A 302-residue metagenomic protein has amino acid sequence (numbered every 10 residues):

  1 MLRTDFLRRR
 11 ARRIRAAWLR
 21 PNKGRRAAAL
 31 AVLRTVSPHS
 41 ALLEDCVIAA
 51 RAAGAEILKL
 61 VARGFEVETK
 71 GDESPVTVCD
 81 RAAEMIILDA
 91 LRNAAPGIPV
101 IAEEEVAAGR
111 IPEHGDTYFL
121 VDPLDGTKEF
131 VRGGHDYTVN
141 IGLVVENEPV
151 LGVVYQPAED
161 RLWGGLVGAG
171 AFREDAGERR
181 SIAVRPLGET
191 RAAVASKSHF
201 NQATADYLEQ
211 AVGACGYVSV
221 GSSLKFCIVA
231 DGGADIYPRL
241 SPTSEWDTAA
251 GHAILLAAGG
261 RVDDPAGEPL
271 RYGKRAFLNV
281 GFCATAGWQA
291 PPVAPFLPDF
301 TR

Functional and structural regions predicted by a protein language model:
M1-A11: Extreme N-terminal basic, low-complexity initiation segments that serve as generic localization/processing leaders
N22-L124, D206-E209, W288, F300-R302: N-terminal subdomain of lithium-sensitive/metallo-dependent phosphomonoesterases centered on the IMPase/IPPase/PAP
A29-I48, D206-A211, F226-R302: Oxyanion/phosphate-interacting regions
I57, D80, L91, T127 (+5 more regions): Residue-level signal for inorganic ion chemistry
T117-P157: Glycine-rich active-site/cofactor-binding loop and its immediate structural neighborhood
I141-C227, A276-R302: Acidic beta-strand-loop-alpha-helix segment within the catalytic core of divalent metal-dependent phosphate-processing
